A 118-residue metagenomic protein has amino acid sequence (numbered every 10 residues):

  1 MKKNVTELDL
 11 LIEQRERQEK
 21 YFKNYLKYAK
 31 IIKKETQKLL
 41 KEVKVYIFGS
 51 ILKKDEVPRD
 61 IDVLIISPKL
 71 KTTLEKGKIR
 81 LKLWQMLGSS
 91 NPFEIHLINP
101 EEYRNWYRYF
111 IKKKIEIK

Functional and structural regions predicted by a protein language model:
M1-Y46, L52-P58, S67-K118: Catalytic core of pol beta-like nucleotidyltransferases
V63-I65: Short beta-strand->loop micro-motif that forms the acidic, two-metal-ion catalytic signature in nucleotide-processing
